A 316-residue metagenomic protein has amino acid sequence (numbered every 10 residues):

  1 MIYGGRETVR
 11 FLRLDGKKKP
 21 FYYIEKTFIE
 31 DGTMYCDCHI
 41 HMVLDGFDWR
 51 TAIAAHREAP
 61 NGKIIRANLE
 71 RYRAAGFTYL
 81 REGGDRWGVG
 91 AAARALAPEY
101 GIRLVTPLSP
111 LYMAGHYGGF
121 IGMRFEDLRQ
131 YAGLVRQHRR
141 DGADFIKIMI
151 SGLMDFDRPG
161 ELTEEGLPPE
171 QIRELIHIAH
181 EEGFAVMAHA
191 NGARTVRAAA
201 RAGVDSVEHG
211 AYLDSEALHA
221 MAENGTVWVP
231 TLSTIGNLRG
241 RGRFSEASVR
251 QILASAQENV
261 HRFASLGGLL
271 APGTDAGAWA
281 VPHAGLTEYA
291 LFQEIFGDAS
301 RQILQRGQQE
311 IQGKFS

Functional and structural regions predicted by a protein language model:
K17, Y22-I24, I29-E30: Short, positively charged and aromatic/hydrophobic N-terminal segments
E30-D31, Y35-L96, G115-Y117: Metal-associated gating/positioning segment near the N- to mid-region
D37-H41, V105-P110, D144-S151, T226-T234: Non-cysteine beta-strand/loop elements that form the S-adenosyl-L-methionine
H41-D45, R86-G90, Y112-M113, G152-F156 (+4 more regions): Active-site environment of divalent metal-dependent phosphoester hydrolases
D45-A59, A114-F125, D157-E165, G240-S248: Acidic/histidine-rich helix-loop elements that form or flank divalent-metal/phosphate-binding sites at the catalytic
G46-W49, V196-A202, I235-E246, T274-I295: Histidine/acidic-residue-rich catalytic or RNA/ligand-binding cores of hydrolases and nuclease-related proteins
R129-M149, D155-W228, V249-L270, F315: Histidine/acidic residue-rich metal-binding segments in metalloenzymes
E181, A254-S316: His/Asp/Glu-enriched, well-ordered alpha-helical/loop segment that forms or immediately abuts the divalent-metal
